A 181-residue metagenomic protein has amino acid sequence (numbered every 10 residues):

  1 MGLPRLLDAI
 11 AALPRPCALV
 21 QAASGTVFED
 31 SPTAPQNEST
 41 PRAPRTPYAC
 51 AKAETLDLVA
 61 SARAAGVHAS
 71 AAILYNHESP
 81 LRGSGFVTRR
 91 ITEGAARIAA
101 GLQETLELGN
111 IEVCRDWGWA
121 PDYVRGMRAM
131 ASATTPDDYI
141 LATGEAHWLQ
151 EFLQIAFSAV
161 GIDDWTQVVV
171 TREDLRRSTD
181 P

Functional and structural regions predicted by a protein language model:
G2-D8, R15-A18, T26-I73, E78-R82: Catalytic helix-loop patch of NAD(P)-dependent Rossmann-fold dehydrogenases
I10-L13, A62, I98, M130: Hydrophobic helix-cap positions at the C-terminus of alpha-helices in RecA-like/P-loop ATPase nucleotide-binding cores
L13, A65-H68, G101, T134: Short coil/turn segments at alpha/beta junctions that flank glycine-rich nucleotide-binding fingerprints
L19-A23, E107-N110: Extended hydrophobic secondary-structure segments that form protein cores and membrane-embedded regions
V20-A22, A72, I91, L141: Hydrophobic structural elements of the Rossmann-like NAD(P)H-binding subdomain that define the short-chain
S24, P47, L74-H77, V113 (+2 more regions): Short acidic donor-binding/metal-coordinating loop in glycosyltransferase active sites
T88-P181: C-terminal substrate-binding subdomain of Rossmann-fold SDR/epimerase-dehydratase oxidoreductases
